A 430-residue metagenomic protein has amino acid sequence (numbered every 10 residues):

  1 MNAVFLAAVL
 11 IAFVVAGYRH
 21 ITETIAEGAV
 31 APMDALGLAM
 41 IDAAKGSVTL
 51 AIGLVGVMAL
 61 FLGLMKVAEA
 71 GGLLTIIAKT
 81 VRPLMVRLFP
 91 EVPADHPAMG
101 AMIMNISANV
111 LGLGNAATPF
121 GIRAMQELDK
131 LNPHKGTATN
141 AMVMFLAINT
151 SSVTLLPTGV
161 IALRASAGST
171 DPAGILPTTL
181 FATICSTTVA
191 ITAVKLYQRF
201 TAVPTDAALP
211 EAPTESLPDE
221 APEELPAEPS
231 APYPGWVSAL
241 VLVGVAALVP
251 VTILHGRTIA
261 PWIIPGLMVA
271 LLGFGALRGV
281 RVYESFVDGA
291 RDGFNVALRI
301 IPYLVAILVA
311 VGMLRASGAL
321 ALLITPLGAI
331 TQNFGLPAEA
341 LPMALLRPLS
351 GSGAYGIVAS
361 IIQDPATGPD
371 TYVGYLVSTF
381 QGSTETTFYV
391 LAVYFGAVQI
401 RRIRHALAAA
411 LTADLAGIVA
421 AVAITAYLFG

Functional and structural regions predicted by a protein language model:
M1-A51, E211-G289, G293-A297, G430: Hydrophobic transmembrane alpha-helices of multi-pass small-molecule transporters
F5-R19, V55-K66, S151, T158-A162 (+5 more regions): Hydrophobic core segments of alpha-helical transmembrane domains in multi-pass membrane transport and ion-translocation
L6, T49, P177-F181, N295 (+4 more regions): Internal alpha-helical transmembrane segments of multi-pass membrane proteins, especially GPCRs
A16-R19, K45-T49, G53, R82 (+13 more regions): Generic secondary-structure signature for well-ordered alpha-helical cores
G17-A29, M33-G37, E69-L73, L155-D171 (+8 more regions): Transmembrane helix-loop junctions in multi-pass membrane proteins
M33-K130, V280-D364: Membrane-embedded alpha-helical segments and adjacent helix-loop junctions characteristic of multi-pass solute
M99-A101, G136-T139, P265-G266, I324 (+2 more regions): Short hydrophobic/aromatic segments of transmembrane alpha-helices and their interfaces
E127-D219, E223-W236, G368-G430: Membrane-core helix-loop-helix motifs of multi-pass transport proteins
